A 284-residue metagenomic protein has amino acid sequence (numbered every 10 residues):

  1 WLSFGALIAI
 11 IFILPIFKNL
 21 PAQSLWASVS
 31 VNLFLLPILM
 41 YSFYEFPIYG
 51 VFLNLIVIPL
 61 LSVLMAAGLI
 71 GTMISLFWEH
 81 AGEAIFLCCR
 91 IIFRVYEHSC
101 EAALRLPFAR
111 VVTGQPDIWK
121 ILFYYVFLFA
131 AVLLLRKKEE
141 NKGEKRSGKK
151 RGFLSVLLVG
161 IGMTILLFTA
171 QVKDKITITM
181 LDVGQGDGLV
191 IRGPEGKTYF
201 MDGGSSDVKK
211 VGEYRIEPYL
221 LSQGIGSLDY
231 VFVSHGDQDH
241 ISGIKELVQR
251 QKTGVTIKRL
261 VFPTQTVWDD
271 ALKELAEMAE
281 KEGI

Functional and structural regions predicted by a protein language model:
L2-I16, L122-V126, A130, L134: Alpha-helical hydrophobic membrane-insertion segments
F4-F108: Alpha-helical transmembrane segments of multi-pass integral membrane proteins
N54, M65, M73-I284: Non-globular, low-confidence helical/coil segments that flank catalytic cores
